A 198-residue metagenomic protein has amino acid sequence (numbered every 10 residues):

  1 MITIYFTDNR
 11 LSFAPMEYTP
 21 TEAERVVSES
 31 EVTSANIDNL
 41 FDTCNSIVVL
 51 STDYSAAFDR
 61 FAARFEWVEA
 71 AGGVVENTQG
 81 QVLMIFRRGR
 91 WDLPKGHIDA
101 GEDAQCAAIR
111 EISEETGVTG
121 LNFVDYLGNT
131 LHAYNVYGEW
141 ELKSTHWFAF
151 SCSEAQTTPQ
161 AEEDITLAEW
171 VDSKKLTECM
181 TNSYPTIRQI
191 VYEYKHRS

Functional and structural regions predicted by a protein language model:
M1, A70, K143-W147: Short hydrophobic/aromatic beta-strand or adjacent loop that forms the aromatic wall/cage of a ligand/substrate-binding
M1-F41: N-terminal leader/capping segments at the start of a protein or of a new domain
F6, N77, N135-V136: Acidic surface patches and DE-rich sequence motifs
Y18, A23-V27, E76-S113, V118: Conserved Nudix-box catalytic region and its N-terminal flanking loop in Nudix hydrolases and closely related
E31-G72: Acidic, metal-coordinating catalytic segment for phosphate/diphosphate chemistry, firing primarily on the Nudix
G72, Q81, L167: Conserved beta-strand and immediately adjacent loop positions that scaffold enzyme active sites
I98-P185: Unchanged
T186-S198: Charged phosphate-binding loop/patch that engages nucleotide di/tri-phosphates or the phosphate backbone of nucleic
